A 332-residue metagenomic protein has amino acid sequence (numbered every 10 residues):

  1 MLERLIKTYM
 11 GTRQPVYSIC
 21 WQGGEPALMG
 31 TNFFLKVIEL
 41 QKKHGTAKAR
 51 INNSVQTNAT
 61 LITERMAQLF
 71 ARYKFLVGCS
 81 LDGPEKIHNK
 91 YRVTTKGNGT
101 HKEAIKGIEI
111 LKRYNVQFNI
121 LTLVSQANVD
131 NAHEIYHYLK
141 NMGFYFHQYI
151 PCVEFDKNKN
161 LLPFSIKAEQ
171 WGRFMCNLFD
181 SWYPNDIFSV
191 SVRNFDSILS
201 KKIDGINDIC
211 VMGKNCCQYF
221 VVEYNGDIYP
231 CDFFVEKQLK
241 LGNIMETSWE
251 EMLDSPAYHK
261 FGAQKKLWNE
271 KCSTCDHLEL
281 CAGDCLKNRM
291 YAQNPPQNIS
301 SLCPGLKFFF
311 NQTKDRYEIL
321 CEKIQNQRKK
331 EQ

Functional and structural regions predicted by a protein language model:
M1-C20, M29-C152: Radical SAM/AdoMet-radical enzyme domain recognition
E25-L28, C216, C272-T274, L278-E279: Cysteine-centered iron-sulfur cluster-binding motifs in ferredoxin-type domains/subunits of redox enzymes
E25-P26, E85, C285: Gly/Ser/Thr-rich beta-alpha loop segments that engage phosphate groups in nucleotides
G30, Q218-F220, L302: Secondary-structure capping and boundary motifs in well-ordered enzyme cores
N32, R65, E103-K106, D130 (+7 more regions): Generic recognition of stable, solvent-exposed alpha-helical segments in well-folded globular domains
K90-K102, E109-V211, N215, V221 (+2 more regions): Radical SAM enzyme [4Fe-4S]-AdoMet core and its adjacent flexible, acidic and glycine-rich loops/tails across
V235-Q332: Flexible mid-to-C-terminal extensions adjoining Fe-S/redox cofactors in radical SAM and related proteins
